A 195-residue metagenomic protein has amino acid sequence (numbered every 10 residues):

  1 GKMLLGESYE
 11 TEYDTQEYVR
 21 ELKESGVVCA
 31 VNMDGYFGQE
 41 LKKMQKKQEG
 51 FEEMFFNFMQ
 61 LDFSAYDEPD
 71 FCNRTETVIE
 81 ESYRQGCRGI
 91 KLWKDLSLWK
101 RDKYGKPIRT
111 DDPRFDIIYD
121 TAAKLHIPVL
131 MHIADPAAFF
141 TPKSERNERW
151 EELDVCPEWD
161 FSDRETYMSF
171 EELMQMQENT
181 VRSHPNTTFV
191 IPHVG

Functional and structural regions predicted by a protein language model:
G1, V31-D34, F58-Q60, K91 (+1 more regions): Active-site neighborhood of phospho(di)ester-bond hydrolases with catalytic His/Asp-centered motifs
G1-G50: An N-terminally biased module of ancient metal coordination in phosphate/nucleic-acid-related enzymes
G1-L5, L130-A134, I191: Histidine-centered catalytic micro-motifs
L5-Y9, E158-E171: A short acidic, glycine-rich active-site loop that binds or catalyzes chemistry on phosphate/adenosine moieties
G6-S8, E12-Y13, E171-N179, S183-G195: H/E-rich (His + Asp/Glu) clusters that bind or coordinate divalent metals
E17-E21, V78, R114, I118 (+2 more regions): Alpha-helical packing segments of well-folded alpha/beta enzyme cores
E24-V28, F51, Q85-G86, I118-I127 (+1 more regions): A structural motif corresponding to the C-terminal end of an alpha-helix and its immediate exit/capping segment
Q39-T166: Active-site gating/metal-coordination segments in enzymes
